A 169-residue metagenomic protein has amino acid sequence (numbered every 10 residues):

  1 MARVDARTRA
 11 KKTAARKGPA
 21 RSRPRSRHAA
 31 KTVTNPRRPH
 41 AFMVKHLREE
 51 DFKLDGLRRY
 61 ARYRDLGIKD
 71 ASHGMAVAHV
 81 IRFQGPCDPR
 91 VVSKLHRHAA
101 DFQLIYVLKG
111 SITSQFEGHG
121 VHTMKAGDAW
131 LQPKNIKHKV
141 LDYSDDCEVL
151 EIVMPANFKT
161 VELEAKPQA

Functional and structural regions predicted by a protein language model:
A2-P86, E162-A169: A short, N-terminal "cap"/entry segment at the start of jelly-roll beta-barrel domains of the cupin/DSBH fold
R58, A71-A76, C87-L104, D145: A short beta-loop-beta micro-motif enriched in histidine and acidic residues
A78-V80, L131, S144-V161: A short hydrophobic beta-strand segment most commonly corresponding to one strand of the jelly-roll/cupin
V80-F83, R97-S114, I152-P155: Short, conserved beta-strand element in jelly-roll/cupin
P86, K139, M154-N157: Short coil/turn motifs at secondary-structure junctions
K94, S114-Q115, Q132, K137-S144: Short beta-strand His + acidic residue motifs that chelate non-heme Fe in jelly-roll/DSBH and cupin folds
G118-N135: Short acidic-glycine-tyrosine-enriched beta hairpin
